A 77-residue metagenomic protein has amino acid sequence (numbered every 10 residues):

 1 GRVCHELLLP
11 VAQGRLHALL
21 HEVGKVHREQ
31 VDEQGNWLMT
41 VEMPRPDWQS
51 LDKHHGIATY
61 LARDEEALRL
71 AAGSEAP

Functional and structural regions predicted by a protein language model:
G1-P77: C-terminal-of-GTPase-core extension/linker across diverse P-loop GTPases
